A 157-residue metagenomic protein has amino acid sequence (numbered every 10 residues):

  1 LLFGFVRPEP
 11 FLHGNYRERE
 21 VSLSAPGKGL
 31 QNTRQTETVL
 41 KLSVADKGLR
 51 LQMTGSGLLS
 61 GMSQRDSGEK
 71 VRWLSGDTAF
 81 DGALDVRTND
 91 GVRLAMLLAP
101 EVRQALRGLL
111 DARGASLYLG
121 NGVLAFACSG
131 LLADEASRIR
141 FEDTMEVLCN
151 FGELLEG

Functional and structural regions predicted by a protein language model:
L1-G157: Charged, low-complexity intrinsically disordered regions
